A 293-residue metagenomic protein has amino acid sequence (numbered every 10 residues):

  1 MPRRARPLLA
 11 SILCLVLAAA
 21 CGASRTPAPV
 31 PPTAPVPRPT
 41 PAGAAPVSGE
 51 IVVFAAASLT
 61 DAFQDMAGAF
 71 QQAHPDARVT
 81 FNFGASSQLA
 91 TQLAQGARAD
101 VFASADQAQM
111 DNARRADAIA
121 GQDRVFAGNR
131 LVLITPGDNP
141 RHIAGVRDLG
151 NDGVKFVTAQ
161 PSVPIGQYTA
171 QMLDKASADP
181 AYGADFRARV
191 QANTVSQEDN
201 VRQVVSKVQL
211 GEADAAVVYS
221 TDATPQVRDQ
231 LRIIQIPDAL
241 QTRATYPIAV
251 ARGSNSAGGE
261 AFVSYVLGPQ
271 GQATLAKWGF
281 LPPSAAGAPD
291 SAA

Functional and structural regions predicted by a protein language model:
M1-I12: Bacterial N-terminal signal peptides that target proteins for export
L9-A10, G121, Q235-I236: Generic detector of short alpha-helix boundary/capping microenvironments and adjacent low-complexity segments
L17-A20: C-terminal motif of bacterial Sec signal peptides marking the signal peptidase cleavage site
G22-A73, R78, N82, S87 (+5 more regions): Exported/periplasmic ABC-transporter solute-binding proteins
D100-S104: Periplasmic-binding protein-like
A116-D123: A short, gly/pro- and small-residue-rich
R130: Short beta-strand->alpha-helix junction loop in the catalytic core of nucleotide-activated group-transfer enzymes
